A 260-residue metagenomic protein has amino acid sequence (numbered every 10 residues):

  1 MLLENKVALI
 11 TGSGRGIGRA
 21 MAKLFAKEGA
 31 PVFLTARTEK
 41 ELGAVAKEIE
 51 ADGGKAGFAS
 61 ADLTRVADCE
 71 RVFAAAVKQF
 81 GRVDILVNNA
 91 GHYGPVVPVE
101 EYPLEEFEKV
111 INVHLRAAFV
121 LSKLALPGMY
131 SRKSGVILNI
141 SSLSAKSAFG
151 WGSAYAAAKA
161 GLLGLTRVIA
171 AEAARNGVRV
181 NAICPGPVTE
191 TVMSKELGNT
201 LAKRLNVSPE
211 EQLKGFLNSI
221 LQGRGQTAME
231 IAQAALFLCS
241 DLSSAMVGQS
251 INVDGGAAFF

Functional and structural regions predicted by a protein language model:
V7, G12-G16: Conserved glycine-rich cofactor-binding loop
C69, V97-V99, P103-I111, F216: Substrate-binding pocket helix/loop in short-chain dehydrogenase/reductase
Y93-V96, A235-L236, V247-F260: Short C-terminal tail/terminal secondary-structure segment of NAD(P)H-dependent dehydrogenase/reductase domains
S122, A158, T166: Active-site helix of classical SDR
P127, A171-E172, S244: Alpha-helical segment proximal to the catalytic Tyr-Lys
S142: Residue(s) in the substrate-gating loop at a strand-loop-helix junction that position the organic substrate next
A174, R179, M246-G248: Short, small/polar-rich loop/turn modules that mediate ligand/substrate recognition or access, typified
